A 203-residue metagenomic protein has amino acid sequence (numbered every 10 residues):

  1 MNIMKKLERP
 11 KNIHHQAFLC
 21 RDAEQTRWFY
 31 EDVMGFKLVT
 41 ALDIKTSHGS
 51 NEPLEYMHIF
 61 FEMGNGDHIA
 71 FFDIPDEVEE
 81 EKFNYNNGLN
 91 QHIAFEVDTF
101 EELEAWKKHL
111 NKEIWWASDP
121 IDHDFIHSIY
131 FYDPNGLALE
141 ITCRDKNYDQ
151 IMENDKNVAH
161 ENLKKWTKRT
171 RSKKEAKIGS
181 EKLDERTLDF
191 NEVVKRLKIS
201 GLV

Functional and structural regions predicted by a protein language model:
M4, K11, D22-E24, D76-V78 (+4 more regions): Vicinal oxygen chelate
H14-H15: Short active-site oxyanion
L19-H68: Core segments of cupin and vicinal oxygen chelate
K45-G49, E77-K82: A short, acidic/glycine-rich surface segment
S50-P53, K82-N84, Y130: Short glycine-biased active-site loop of nucleotidyltransferases that positions the nucleotide triphosphate and helps
H68-F71, E140-I141: Short glycine-/small-residue motifs
